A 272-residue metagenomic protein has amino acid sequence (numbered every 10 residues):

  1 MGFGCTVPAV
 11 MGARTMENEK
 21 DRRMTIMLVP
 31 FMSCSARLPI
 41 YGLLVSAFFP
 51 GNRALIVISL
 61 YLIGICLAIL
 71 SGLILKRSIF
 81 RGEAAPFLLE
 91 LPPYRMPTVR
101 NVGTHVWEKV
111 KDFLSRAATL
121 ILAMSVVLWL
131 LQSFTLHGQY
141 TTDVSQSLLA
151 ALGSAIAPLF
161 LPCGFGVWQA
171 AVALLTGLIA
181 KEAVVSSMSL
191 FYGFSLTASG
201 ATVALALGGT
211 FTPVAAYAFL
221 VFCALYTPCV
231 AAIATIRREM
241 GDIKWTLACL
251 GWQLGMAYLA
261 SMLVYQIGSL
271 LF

Functional and structural regions predicted by a protein language model:
M1-V7, R81-H105, L149-A151, G193-A201: Juxtamembrane inter-helical linkers in multi-pass membrane proteins
F3-P8, M27-G42, S59-A68, I179-V185 (+2 more regions): Membrane-embedded alpha-helical segments of transport systems, primarily multispan ion/solute transporters
A9-M24, V126-L254: Extended, low-charge hydrophobic alpha-helical regions
E17, P30-F31, S35-I58, A231-D242 (+1 more regions): Transmembrane helix-loop junctions at the membrane interface of multipass transporters and ion channels
P30-S33, F48-P50, L55-S71, T142-F160 (+1 more regions): Small-residue-enriched core segments of transmembrane alpha-helices in multipass membrane transport and channel
V45-A47, L60-L75, I121-S133, L220-A224 (+1 more regions): Hydrophobic core segments of alpha-helical transmembrane domains in multi-pass membrane transport and ion-translocation
L55, R81-A84, Y94-Q139, A157: Long hydrophobic segments that form regular secondary structure
G72-P86, L136-T141, S269-F272: Juxtamembrane/interface segments at transmembrane-helix termini
